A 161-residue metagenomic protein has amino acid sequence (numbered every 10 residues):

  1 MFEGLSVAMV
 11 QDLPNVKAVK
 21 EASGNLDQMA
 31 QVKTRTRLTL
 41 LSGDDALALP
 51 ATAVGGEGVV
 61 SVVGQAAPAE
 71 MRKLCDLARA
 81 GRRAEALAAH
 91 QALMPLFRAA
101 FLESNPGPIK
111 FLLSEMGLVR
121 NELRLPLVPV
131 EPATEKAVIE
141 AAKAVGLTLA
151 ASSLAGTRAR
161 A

Functional and structural regions predicted by a protein language model:
M1-T39: Glycine/proline-rich, positively charged, aromatic-decorated active-site loop/lid region on the catalytic face
F2-L5, D44-L47, V59, P108-F111: N-proximal short alpha-helices
Q11-P14, V32, A46, R83 (+1 more regions): N-terminal start-of-chain detector that recognizes signal peptides and the immediate post-cleavage beginning
A18, L38-D44, G58-V63: Short hydrophobic/aromatic-enriched beta-strand-loop microsegments
A22-G24, G43-A46, V128: Active-site beta-loop-alpha junctions enriched in small/polar residues
M29, A46-T52: Pocket-flanking alpha-helical
T52-A161: Structured C-terminal cap/extension of enzyme domains
